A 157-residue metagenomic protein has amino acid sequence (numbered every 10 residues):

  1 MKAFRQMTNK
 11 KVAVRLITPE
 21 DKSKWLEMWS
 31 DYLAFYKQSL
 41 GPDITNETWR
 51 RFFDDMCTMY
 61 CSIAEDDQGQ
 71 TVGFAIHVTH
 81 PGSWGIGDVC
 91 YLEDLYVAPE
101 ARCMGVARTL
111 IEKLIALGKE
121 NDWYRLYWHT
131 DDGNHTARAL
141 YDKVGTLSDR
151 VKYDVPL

Functional and structural regions predicted by a protein language model:
M1-E20: Conserved N-terminal entry element of GNAT/NAT acetyltransferase domains
L16-K22, E27-G87, E93, L117 (+1 more regions): Acetyl-CoA-dependent GNAT
H80, A98, D131: Residue-level recognition of the GNAT/N-acetyltransferase active site
V97, C103-A116: Conserved acetyl-CoA-binding loop-helix of GNAT-fold acetyltransferases
R108, D132-R150: Conserved active-site alpha-helix within GNAT-family acetyltransferase domains
K119-H129: Conserved GNAT acetyl-CoA-binding A-motif
Y127-A137, D154-L157: Conserved beta-strand-loop-alpha-helix junction that forms the acyl-donor binding cleft
